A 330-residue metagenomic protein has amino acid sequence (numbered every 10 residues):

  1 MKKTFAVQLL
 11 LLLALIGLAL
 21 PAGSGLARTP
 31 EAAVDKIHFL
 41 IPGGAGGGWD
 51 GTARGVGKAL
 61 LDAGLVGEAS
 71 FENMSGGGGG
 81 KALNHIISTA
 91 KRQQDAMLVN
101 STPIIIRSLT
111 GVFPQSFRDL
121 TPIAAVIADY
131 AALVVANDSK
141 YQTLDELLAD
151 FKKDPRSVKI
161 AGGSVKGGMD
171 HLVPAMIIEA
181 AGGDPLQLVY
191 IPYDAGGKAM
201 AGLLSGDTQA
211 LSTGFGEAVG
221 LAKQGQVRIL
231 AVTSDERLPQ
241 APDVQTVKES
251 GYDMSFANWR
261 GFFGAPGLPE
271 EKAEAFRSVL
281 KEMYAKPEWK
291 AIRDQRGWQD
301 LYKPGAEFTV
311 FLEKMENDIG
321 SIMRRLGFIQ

Functional and structural regions predicted by a protein language model:
M1-D35, Q330: Short, low-complexity disordered leader/linker segments with a strong preference for bacterial N-terminal type II
L26-D119, K166, G183-A210, D300-K303 (+1 more regions): N-terminal (or domain-start) structured segment
A33-K36, D62-A63, H85-D95, S108-K198 (+1 more regions): Hinge/capping helix and adjacent helix->loop/strand transition within the periplasmic-binding protein
Q93-N100, I160, Q209-T213, R228-A231 (+1 more regions): Paired acidic/hydrophobic, glycine-rich loop segments that form the ligand-binding mouth/hinge of periplasmic-binding
L98-I104, G196, S212-A218, T233-D235 (+2 more regions): Beta->alpha turn/N-cap motifs
E217-A285, R296, K314-N317, I322: C-terminal lobe and pocket-closing loops of periplasmic/extracytoplasmic Venus-flytrap solute-binding proteins
E274, A285, K290-V310: Mature extracytoplasmic/periplasmic domains
P304-Q330: Extracellular/periplasmic bilobal clamshell ligand-binding domains
